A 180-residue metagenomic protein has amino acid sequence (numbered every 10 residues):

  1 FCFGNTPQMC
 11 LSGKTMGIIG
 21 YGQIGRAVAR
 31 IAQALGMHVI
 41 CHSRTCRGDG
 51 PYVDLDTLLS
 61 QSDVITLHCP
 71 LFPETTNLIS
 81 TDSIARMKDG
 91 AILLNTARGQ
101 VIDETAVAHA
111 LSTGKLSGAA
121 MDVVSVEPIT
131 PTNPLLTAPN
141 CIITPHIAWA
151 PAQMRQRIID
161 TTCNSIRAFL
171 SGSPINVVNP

Functional and structural regions predicted by a protein language model:
F1, L55, T76-I79, E104 (+1 more regions): Short hydrophobic/aromatic-rich motifs at helix boundaries and adjacent loops
F1, Q23, Q61, V124-V126 (+1 more regions): Short amphipathic alpha-helical surface micro-motifs
C2, L11, T15-Q23, A97 (+3 more regions): Short glycine/serine/threonine-biased micro-segments
F3-D89: Rossmann-like dinucleotide/phosphate-binding beta-alpha-beta segment
G90-P180: Rossmann-like dinucleotide-binding domain for NAD(H)/NADP(H)
